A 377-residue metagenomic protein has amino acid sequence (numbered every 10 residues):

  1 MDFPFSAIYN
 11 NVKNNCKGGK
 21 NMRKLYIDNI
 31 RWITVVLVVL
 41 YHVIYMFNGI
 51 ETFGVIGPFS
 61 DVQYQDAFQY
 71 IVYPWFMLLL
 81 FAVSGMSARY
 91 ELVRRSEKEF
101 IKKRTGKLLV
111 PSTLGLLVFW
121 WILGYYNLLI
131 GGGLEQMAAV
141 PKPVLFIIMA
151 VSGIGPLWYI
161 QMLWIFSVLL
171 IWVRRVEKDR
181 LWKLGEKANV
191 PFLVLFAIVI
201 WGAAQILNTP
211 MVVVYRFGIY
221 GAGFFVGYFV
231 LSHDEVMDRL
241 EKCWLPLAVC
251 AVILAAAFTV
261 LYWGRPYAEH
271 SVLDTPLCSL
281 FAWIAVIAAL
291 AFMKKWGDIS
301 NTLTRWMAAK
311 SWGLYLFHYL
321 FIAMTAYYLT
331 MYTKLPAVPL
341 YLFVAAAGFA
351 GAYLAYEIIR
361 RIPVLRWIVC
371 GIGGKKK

Functional and structural regions predicted by a protein language model:
D2-K377: Alpha-helical transmembrane segments and their immediate juxtamembrane cytosolic regions
